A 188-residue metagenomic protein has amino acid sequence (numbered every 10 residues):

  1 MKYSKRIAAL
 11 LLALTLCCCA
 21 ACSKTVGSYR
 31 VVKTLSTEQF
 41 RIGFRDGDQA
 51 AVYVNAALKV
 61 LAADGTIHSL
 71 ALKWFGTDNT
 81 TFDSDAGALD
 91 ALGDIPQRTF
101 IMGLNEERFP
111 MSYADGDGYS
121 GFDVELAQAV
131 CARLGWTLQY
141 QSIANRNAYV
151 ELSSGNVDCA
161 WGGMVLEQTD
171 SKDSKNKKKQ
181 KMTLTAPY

Functional and structural regions predicted by a protein language model:
M1-L11: Bacterial N-terminal signal peptides that target proteins for export
L11-C19: Bacterial N-terminal signal peptides
G27-T34, F40-G43, D90-G93, F100 (+2 more regions): A structural signal for short loop-to-beta-strand junctions that line the ligand-binding cleft of periplasmic/secreted
K33-A57: A bilobed periplasmic-binding-protein/Venus flytrap-type ligand-binding module shared by bacterial periplasmic
T34, F40, K73-F82: Local pocket/hinge segments that shape ligand/substrate recognition
A50-T77, G87, G93-Q168: Extracytoplasmic small-molecule ligand-binding "clamshell" domains of the periplasmic binding protein/Venus flytrap
